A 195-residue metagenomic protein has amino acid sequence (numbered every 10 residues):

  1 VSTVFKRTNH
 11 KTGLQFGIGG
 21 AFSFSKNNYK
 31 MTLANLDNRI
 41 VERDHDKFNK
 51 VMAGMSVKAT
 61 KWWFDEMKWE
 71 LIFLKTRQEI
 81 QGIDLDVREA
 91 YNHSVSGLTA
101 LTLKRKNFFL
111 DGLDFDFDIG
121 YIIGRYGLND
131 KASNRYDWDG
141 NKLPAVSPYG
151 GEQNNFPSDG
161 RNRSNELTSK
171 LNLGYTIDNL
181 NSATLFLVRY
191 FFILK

Functional and structural regions predicted by a protein language model:
V1, N35-V41, Q81-V87, L98-T99 (+1 more regions): Extracytoplasmic loops and strand-loop junctions of Gram-negative outer membrane beta-barrel proteins
S2-V4, N28-L36, L71, Q81-V87 (+3 more regions): General "foldedness" signal
T3-R7, G20, A53-A59, T99-R105 (+1 more regions): Residues on the lipid-exposed face of transmembrane beta-strands in outer-membrane beta-barrel proteins
K6-T8, H45-K47, A59, Y91-H93 (+3 more regions): Generic marker of residues within folded, mature protein domains
N9-A90: Periplasmic-side early beta-strands and strand-to-turn transitions of outer-membrane beta-barrels
F64-K75, S94-K195: Face-selective signature of the C-terminal outer-membrane beta-barrel domain
